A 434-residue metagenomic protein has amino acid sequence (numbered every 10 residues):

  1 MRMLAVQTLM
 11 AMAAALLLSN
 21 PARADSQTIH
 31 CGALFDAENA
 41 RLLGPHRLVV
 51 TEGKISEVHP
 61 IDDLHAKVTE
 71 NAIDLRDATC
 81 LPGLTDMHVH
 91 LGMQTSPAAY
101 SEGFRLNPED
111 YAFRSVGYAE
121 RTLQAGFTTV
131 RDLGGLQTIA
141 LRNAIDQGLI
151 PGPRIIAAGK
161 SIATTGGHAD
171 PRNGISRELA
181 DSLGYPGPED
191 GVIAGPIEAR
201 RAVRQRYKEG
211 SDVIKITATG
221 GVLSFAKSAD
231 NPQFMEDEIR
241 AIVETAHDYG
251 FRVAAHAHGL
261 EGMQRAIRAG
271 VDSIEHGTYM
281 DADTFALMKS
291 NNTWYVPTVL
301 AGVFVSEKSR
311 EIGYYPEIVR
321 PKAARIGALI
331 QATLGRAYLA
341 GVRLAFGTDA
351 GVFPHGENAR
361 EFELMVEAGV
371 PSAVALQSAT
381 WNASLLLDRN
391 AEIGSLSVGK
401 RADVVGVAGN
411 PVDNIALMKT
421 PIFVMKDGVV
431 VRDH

Functional and structural regions predicted by a protein language model:
Q7-S19: Bacterial N-terminal signal peptides
L34, E38-L81: Histidine-rich, glycine-flanked metal-binding segment
A78-Q147, T165-G174, L179, D237 (+2 more regions): Metal-associated gating/positioning segment near the N- to mid-region
G92-Y111, E120-L123, T165-G187, V222-M235 (+1 more regions): Active-site gating loops and adjacent loop-to-helix segments of metal-dependent hydrolytic enzymes
T95-A98, H168-A169, S224-A226, M263-A269 (+5 more regions): Histidine/acidic-residue-rich catalytic or RNA/ligand-binding cores of hydrolases and nuclease-related proteins
G103, D248-R252, Y315-I318, A324-P411: His/Asp/Glu-enriched, well-ordered alpha-helical/loop segment that forms or immediately abuts the divalent-metal
R114-L141, G152-S161, S211-S224, R252 (+2 more regions): Divalent metal-dependent hydrolysis catalytic cores, especially in the metallo-beta-lactamase
E198-Y295, A323-R343: Histidine/acidic residue-rich metal-binding segments in metalloenzymes
